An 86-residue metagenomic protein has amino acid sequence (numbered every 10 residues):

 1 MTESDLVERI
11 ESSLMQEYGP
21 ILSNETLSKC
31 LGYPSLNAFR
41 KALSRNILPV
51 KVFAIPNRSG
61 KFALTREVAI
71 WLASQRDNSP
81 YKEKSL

Functional and structural regions predicted by a protein language model:
M1-D5: Short alpha-helical segments that sit at the start of domains
V7-A38, A42, S74: Polyanion-binding surface elements
S23, L64-E67: Helix N-cap / beta->alpha transition motif
C30-F62, N78: Major-groove DNA-recognition helix of helix-turn-helix-type DNA-binding domains
R66-L86: A short, Lys/Arg-enriched interface patch at domain edges and termini
